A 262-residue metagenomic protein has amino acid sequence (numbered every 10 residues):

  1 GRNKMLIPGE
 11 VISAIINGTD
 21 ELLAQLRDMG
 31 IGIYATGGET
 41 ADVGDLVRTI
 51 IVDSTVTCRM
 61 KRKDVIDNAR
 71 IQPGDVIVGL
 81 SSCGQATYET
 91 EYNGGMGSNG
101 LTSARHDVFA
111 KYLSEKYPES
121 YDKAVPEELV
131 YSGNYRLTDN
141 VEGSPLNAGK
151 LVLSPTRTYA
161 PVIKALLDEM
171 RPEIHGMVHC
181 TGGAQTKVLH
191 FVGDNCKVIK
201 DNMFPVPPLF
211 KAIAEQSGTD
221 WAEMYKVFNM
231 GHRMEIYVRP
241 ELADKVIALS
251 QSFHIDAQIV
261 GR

Functional and structural regions predicted by a protein language model:
G1-R262: Helix-biased detector of long, well-ordered alpha-helical tracts
